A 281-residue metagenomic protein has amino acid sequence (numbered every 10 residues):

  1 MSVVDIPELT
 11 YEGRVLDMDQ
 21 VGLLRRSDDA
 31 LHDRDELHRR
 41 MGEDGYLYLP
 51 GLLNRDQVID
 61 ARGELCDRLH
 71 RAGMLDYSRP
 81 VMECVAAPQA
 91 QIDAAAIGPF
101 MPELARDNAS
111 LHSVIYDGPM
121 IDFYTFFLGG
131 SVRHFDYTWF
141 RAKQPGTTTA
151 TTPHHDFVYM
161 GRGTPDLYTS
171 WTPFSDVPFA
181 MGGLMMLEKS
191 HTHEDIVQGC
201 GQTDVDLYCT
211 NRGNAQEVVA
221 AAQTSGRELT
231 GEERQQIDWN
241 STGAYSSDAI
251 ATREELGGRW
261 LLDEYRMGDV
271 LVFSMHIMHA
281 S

Functional and structural regions predicted by a protein language model:
S2-D44, P50-P153, Y159-G161: Non-heme Fe(II)-dependent double-stranded beta-helix
Y48-G51, R133-D136, T169, G183-M186 (+1 more regions): A structural signal for short, well-ordered beta-strand segments and their strand-loop junctions that often border
G51-L53, F174-P178, K189-H191: Short loop segments at secondary-structure junctions
F127-L128, M160-F179, N240, E264-M267 (+1 more regions): Short, conserved beta-strand element in jelly-roll/cupin
W139, H155-F157, T172-D176, E188: Short, structured patches in soluble enzyme cores that scaffold and shape functional sites
F157-M160, R259-L261: Short helix-to-loop capping/linker segments positioned immediately adjacent to catalytic or ligand/cofactor-binding
V158-Y159, H276-A280: Histidine-centered metal-chelating micro-motifs
A180-M278: Double-stranded beta-helix
